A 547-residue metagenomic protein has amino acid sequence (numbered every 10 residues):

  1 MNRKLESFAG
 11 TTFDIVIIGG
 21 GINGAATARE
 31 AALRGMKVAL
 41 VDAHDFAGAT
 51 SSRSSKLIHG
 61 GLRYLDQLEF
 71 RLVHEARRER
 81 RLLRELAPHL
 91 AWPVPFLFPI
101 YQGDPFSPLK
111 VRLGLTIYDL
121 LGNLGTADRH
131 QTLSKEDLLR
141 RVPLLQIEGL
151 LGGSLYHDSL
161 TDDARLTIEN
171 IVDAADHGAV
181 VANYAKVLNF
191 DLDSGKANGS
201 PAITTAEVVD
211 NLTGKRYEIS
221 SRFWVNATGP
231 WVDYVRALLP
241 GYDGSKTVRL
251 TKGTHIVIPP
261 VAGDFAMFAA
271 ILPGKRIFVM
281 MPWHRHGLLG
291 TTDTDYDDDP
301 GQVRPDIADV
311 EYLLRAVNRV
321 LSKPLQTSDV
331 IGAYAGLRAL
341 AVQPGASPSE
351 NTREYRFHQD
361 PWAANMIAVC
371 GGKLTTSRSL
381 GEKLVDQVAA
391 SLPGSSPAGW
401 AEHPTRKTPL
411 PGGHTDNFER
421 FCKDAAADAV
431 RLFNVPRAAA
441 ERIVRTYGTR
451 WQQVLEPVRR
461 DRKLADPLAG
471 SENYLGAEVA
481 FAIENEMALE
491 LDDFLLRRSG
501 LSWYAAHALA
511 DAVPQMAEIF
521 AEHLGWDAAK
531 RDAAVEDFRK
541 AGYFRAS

Functional and structural regions predicted by a protein language model:
M1-I15, E30-R34: Extreme N-terminal leader/targeting segments of oxidoreductases
T11-F13, T213-F223: Core beta-strand elements of the Rossmann-like FAD/NAD(P) dinucleotide-binding domain in flavoenzyme oxidoreductases
A32-S52: Glycine-rich FAD pyrophosphate-binding loop
K56-R141: Dinucleotide-binding Rossmann-like beta1-alpha1 core, especially the glycine-rich loop that anchors the ADP
D119, L139-H177, V181, T205-E207 (+3 more regions): Helix-loop-beta segment of a Rossmann-like dinucleotide-binding subdomain
D173, L239-L288, T294-A512, M516-A521: C-terminal catalytic lobe of FAD-dependent flavoproteins
N183-T204: A conserved short coil-to-beta-strand element within the FAD-binding core of flavoproteins
N226-G241: Flavin (primarily FAD) binding-site architecture
